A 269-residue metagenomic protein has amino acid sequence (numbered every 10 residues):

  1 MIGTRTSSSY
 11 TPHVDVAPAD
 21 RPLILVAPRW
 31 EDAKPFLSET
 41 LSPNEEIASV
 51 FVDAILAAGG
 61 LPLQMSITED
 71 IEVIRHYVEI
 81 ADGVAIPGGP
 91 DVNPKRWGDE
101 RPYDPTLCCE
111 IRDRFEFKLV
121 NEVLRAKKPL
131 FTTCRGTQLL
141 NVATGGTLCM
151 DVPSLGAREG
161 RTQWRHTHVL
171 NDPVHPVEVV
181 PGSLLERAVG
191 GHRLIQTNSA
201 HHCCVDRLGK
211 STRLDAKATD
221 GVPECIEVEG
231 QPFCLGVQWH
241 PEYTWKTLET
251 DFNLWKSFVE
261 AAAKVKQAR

Functional and structural regions predicted by a protein language model:
M1-F131, V142-C149, P153-V189, Q196 (+4 more regions): N-terminal beta1-alpha1 cap of cysteine-dependent amidohydrolase-like domains
T132, T137: Glycine-rich beta-to-alpha active-site loop
L235-Q238: Active-site-proximal beta-strand elements of phosphoester/diester hydrolases
